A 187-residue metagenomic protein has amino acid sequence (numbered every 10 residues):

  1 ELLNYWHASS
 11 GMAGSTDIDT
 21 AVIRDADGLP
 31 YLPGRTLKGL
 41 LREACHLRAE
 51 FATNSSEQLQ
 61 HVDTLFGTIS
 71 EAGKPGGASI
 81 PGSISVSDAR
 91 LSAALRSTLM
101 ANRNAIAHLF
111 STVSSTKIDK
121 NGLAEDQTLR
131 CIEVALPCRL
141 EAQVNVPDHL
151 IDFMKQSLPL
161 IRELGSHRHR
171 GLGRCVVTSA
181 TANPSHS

Functional and structural regions predicted by a protein language model:
E1-S187: Small/polar/charged residue-enriched interaction surfaces, especially the RNA/DNA-contacting tracks of RNP/CRISPR
